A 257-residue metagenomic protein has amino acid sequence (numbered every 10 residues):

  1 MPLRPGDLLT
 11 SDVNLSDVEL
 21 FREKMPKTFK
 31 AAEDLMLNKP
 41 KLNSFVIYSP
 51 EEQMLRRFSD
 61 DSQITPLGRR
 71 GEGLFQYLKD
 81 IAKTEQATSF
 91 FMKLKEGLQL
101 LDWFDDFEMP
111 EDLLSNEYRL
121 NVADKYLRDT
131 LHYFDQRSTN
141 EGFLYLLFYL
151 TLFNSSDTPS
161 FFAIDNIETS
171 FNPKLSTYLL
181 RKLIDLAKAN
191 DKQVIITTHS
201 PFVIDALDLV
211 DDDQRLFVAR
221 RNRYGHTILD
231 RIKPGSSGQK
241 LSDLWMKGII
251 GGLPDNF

Functional and structural regions predicted by a protein language model:
M1-M109: Electropositive, glycine-dotted interaction segments that contact anionic polymers or phosphate-rich ligands
M1-P2, V18, Y118-K125, L216-V218: Short polybasic amphipathic segments
R56-S59, N116-N121, T227-D230, K240: Short, solvent-exposed polar/charged micro-motifs at secondary-structure junctions
D60-L67, R137-S138, I232-G235, K247: Short intrinsically disordered coil segments
R70, G142-L152, R181-K182, T197 (+1 more regions): Phosphate-binding glycine-rich loops of NTP-binding sites
Y77, R128-F134, H226-I228: Short small-residue beta-strand/loop micro-motif enriched in glycine and branched aliphatics
W103-K174: Conserved ABC ATPase signature
Y178-F257: C-terminal lobe/lid and adjacent interdomain/linker elements of RecA-like ASCE P-loop ATPase modules
